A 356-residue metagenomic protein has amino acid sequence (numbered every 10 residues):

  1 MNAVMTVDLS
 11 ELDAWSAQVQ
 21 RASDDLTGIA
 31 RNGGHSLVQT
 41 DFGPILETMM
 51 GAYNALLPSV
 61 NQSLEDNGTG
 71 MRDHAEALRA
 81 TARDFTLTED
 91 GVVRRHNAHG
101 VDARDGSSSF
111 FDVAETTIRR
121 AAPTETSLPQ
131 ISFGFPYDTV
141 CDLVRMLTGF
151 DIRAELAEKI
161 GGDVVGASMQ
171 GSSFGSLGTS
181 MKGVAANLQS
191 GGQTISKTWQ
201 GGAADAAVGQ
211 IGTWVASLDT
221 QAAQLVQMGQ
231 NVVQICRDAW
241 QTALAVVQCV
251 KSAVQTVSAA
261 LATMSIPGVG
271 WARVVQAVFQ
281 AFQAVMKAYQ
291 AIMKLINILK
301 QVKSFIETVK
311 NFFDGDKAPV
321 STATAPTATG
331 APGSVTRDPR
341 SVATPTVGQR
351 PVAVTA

Functional and structural regions predicted by a protein language model:
M1-S173, S180-T198, Q210-T213, S217-A356: Intrinsically disordered, low-complexity Pro/Gly/Thr/Ser/Ala-rich repeat tracts
